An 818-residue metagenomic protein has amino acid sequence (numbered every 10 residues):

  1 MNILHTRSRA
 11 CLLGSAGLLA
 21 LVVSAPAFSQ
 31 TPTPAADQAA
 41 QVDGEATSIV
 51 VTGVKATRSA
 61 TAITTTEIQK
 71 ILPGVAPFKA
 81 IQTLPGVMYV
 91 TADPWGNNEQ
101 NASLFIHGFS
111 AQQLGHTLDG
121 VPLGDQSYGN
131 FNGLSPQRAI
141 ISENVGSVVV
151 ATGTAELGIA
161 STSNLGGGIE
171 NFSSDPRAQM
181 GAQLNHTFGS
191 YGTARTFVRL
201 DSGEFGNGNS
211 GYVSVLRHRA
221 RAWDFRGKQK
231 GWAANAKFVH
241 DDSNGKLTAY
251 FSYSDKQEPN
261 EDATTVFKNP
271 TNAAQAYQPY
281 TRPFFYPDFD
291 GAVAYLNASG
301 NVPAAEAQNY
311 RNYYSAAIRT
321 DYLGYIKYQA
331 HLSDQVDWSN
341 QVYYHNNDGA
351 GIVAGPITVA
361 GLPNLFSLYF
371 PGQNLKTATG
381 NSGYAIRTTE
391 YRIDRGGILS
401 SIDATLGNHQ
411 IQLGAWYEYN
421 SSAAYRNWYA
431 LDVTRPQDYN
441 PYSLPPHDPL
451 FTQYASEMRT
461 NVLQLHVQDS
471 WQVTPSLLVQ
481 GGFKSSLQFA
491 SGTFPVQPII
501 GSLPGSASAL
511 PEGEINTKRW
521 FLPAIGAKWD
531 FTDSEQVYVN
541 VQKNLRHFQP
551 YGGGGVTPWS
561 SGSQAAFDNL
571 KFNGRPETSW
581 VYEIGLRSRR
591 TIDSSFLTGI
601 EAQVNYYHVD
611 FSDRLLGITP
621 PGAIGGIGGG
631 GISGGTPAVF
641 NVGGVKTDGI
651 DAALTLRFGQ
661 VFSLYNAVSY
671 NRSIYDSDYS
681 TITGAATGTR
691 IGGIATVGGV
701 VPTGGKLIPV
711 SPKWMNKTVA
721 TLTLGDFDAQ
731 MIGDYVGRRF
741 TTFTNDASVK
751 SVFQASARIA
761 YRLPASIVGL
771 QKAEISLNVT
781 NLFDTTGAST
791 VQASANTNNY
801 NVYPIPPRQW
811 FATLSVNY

Functional and structural regions predicted by a protein language model:
N2, L545, G617, D734-T741 (+1 more regions): C-terminal beta-signal and adjacent terminal beta-strands/loops of Gram-negative outer-membrane beta-barrel proteins
P32, T474, L597-L615, T619-G622 (+3 more regions): Gram-negative outer-membrane beta-barrel transporters
D37-Q38, F78-P122, G153: Extracytoplasmic beta-strand/coil segments of soluble accessory domains associated with Gram-negative outer-membrane
V42-F78, S103: N-terminal periplasmic "start-of-domain" segments of outer-membrane beta-barrel proteins
G129-F131, E143-S147, T152, E156-N235 (+2 more regions): Outer-membrane beta-barrel translocator/receptor signature
V239-D241, K246-Y325, I352-R387, D438-L450 (+3 more regions): Acidic/polar loop-and-plug regions of large Gram-negative outer-membrane beta-barrel proteins
H331, D337-Y343, D530, Q536-Y538 (+2 more regions): Membrane-embedded beta-barrel scaffold of Gram-negative outer-membrane proteins
A385, Q412-E535, F548, G552 (+2 more regions): Signature of Gram-negative outer-membrane beta-barrel scaffolds
